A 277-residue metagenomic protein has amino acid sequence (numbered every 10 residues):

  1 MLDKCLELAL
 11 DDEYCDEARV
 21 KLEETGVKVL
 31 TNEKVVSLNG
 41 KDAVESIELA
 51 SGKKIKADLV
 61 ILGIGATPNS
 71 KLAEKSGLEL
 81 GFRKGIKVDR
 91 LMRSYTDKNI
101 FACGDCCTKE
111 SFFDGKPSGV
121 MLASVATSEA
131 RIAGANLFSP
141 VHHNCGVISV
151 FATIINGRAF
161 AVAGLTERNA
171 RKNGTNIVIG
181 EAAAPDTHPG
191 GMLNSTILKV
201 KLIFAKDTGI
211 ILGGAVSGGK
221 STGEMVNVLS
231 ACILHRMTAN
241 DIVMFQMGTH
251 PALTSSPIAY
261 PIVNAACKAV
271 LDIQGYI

Functional and structural regions predicted by a protein language model:
M1-S37, V120-V125, H142-R168: Rossmann-like dinucleotide-binding cores of NAD(P)H-dependent redox enzymes
K28-L30, F101, V178-G180: General small-molecule cofactor/ligand-binding pocket signal
S37-V44: Feature captures the FAD/FMN-dependent oxidoreductase FAD-binding
E48, K54-I132, V228-C232: FAD-site-proximal beta/loop scaffold in flavoenzymes
I64, G157-A159, A163, N173-I277: Flexible, glycine-rich terminal cap/loop adjacent to redox cofactors in electron-transfer oxidoreductases
E79-R83, P140-F151, N176-G180: A short alpha-helix-loop-beta-strand transition element characteristic of N-terminal alpha/beta dinucleotide-binding
C103-E167, L253-Y276: A conserved FAD-binding loop/helix module that cradles the flavin
